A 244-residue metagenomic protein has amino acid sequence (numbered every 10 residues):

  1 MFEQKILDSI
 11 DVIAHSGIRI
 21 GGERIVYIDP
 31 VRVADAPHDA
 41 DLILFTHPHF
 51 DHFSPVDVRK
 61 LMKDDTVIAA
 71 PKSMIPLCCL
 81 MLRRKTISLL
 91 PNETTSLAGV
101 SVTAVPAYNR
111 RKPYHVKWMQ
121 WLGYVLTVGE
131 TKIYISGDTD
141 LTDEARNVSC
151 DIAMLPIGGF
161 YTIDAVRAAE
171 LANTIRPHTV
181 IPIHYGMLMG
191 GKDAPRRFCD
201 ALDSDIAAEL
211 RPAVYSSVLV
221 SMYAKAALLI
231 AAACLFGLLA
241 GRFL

Functional and structural regions predicted by a protein language model:
M1-H38, S88-S149, I163, A213-M222: Core dinuclear metal-dependent hydrolase active-site scaffold
I10-D11, L82-L97, R146, A169 (+2 more regions): Binuclear metal-ion centers of metallo-dependent hydrolases, dominated by the metallo-beta-lactamase
I20, H47, S54, V102 (+3 more regions): Divalent metal-coordination and catalytic microenvironments
I25-V26, L42, I152, T179: Short, Asp-centered acidic motifs that coordinate Mg2+ and/or phosphate in catalytic or ligand-binding sites
I28, L44-F45, T103-A107, L155 (+1 more regions): Redox-cofactor binding/interface segments in oxidoreductases and associated redox assembly factors
V31-L77, S149-M154: Active-site metal-binding motif and surrounding structural segment of the metallo-beta-lactamase
V56-R110, L122-Y124, R196, Y215 (+1 more regions): Portal/gating segments that form or line small-molecule/metal binding sites
V125-H178, P182-G190: Metallo-beta-lactamase
